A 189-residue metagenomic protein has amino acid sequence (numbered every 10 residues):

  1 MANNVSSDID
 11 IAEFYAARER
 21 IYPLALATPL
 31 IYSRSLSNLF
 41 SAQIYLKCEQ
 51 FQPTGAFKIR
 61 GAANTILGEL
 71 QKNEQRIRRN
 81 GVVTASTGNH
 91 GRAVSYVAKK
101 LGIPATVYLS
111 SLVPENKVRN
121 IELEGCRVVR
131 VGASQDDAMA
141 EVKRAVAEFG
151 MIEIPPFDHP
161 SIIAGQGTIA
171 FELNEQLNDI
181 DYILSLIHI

Functional and structural regions predicted by a protein language model:
M1-I187: PLP-dependent amino-acid enzyme catalytic core
